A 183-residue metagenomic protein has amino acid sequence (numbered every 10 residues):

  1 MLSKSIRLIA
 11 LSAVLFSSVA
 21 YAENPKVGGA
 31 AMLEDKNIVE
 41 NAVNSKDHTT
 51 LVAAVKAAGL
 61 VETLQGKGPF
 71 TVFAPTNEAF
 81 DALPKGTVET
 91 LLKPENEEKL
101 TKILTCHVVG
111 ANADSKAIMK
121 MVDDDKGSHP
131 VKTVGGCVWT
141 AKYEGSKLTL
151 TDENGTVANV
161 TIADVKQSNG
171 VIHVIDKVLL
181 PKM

Functional and structural regions predicted by a protein language model:
M1-I9: Bacterial N-terminal signal peptides that target proteins for export
I9-S18: Bacterial N-terminal signal peptides
Y21-M183: Mature, structured domains of secreted/extracytosolic soluble proteins
